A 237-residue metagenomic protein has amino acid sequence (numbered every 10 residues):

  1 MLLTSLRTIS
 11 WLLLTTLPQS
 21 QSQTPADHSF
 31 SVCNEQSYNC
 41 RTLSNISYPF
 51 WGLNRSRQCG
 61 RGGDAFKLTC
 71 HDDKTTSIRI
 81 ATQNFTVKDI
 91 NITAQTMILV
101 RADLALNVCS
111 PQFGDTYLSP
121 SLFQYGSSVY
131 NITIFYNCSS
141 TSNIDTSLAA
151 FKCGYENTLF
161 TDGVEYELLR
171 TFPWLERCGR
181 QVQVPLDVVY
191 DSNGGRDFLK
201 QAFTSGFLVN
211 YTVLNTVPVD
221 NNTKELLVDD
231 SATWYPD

Functional and structural regions predicted by a protein language model:
L2-D237: Extracellular/lumenal glycoprotein segments
